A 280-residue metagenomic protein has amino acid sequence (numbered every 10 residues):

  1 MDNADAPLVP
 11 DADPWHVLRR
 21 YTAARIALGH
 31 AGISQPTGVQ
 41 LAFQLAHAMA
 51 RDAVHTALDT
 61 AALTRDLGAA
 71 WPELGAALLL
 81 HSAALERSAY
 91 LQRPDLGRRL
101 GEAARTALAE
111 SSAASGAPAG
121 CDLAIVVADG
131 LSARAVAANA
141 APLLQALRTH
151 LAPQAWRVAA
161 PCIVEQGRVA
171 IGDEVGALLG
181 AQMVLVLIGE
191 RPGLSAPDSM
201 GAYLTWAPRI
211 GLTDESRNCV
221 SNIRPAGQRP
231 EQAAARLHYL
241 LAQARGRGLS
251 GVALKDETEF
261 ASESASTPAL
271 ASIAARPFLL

Functional and structural regions predicted by a protein language model:
M1-S34, T106-A119, Y239-L280: N-terminal charge/polar-biased segments
D2-R105: Active-site loop/lid in soluble adenylation, ligation, and acyl-transfer enzymes
L58, A62, A138, P142 (+4 more regions): Conserved active-site and cofactor/substrate-binding residues in soluble primary-metabolism enzymes
L80-H81, V126-A128, L185-R191, T205: Short beta-strand segments
D122-A135, L185-L187, S221: Short glycine-rich or small-residue beta-strand-to-loop segments that form or flank ligand, phosphate, metal/Fe-S
G130-P153, R157: Conserved nucleotide-cofactor-binding alpha/beta core module
T149-P197: A contiguous pocket-lining binding segment that forms or flanks enzyme active sites
E190-L280: C-terminal functional extensions of proteins
